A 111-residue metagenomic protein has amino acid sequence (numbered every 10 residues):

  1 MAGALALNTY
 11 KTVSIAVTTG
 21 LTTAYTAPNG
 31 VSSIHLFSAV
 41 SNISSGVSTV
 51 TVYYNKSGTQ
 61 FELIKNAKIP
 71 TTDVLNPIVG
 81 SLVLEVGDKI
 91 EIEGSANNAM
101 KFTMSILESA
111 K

Functional and structural regions predicted by a protein language model:
M1-I34, G94-K111: C-terminal interaction-tip segments
V31, D73, V86-D88: Surface-exposed loop/turn positions
S33-N42, K89-I92: A short beta-strand element within beta-rich, extracytoplasmic domains of secreted/secretory-pathway proteins
I43-S44, A96: Short, acidic/polar linear motifs in exposed loop/turn regions
S45-N66: Short, surface-exposed beta-strand/strand-loop-strand elements in extracellular ectodomains
A67-V74: Short proline/glycine- and polar residue-rich coil/turn motifs
V74-S81: Exposed aromatic-hydrophobic patches
L82-A96: Noncatalytic modules at the cell exterior or secretory-pathway interfaces, chiefly beta-strand-rich lectin/adhesion
